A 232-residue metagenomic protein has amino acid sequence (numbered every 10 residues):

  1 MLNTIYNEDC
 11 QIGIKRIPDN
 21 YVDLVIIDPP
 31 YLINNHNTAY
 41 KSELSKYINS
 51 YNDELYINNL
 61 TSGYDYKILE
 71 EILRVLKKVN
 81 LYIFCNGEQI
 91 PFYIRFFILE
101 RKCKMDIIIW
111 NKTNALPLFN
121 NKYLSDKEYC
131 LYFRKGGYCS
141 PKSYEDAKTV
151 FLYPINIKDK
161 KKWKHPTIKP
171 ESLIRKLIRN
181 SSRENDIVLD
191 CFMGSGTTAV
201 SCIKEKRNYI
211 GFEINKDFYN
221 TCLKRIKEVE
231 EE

Functional and structural regions predicted by a protein language model:
M1-N220: Core catalytic lobe of class I
L223-E232: Short, conserved SAM-binding/catalytic segment of Class I S-adenosyl-L-methionine-dependent methyltransferases
